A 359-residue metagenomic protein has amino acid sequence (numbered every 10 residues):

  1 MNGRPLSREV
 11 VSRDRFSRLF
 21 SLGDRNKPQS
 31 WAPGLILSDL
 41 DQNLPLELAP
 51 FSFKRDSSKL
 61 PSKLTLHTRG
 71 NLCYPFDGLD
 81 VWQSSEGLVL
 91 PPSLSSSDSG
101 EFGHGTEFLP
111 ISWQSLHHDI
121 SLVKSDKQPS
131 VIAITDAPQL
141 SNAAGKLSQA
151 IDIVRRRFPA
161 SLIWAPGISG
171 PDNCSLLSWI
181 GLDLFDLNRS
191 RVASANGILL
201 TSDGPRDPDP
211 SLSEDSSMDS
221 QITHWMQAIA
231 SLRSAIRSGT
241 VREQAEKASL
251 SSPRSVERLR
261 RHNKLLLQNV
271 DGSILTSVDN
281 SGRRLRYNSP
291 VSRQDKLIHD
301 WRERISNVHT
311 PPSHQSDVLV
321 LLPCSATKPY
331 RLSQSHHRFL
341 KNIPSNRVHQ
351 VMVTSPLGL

Functional and structural regions predicted by a protein language model:
M1-T106, G282-S313, S325-A326, Y330-I343 (+1 more regions): Non-catalytic, usually N-terminal nucleic-acid engagement modules in DNA/RNA processing proteins
P28, L177, G239: Conserved, mostly hydrophobic/aromatic
P92-S216: Glycine-rich phosphate/ribose-binding loops and adjacent secondary-structure elements that form binding surfaces
R156-R157, P312-H314: Solvent-exposed alpha-helices and their adjacent loops that cap or buttress functional pockets in soluble metabolic
L200-V256: Active-site or pore-adjacent capping/gating segments
R242-D295: Helix-enriched interaction subdomains in cytosolic or periplasmic regions, typified by TIR/SEFIR signaling/NADase cores
L319-C324: Short glycine-rich or small-residue beta-strand-to-loop segments that form or flank ligand, phosphate, metal/Fe-S
V348-L359: Short connector loops at secondary-structure junctions
